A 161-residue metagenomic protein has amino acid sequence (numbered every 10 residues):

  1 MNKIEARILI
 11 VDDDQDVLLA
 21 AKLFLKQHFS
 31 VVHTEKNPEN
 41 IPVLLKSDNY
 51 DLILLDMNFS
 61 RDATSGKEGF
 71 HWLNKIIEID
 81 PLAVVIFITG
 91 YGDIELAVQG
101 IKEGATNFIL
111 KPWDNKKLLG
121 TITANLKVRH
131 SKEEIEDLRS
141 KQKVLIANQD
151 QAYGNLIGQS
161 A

Functional and structural regions predicted by a protein language model:
M1-L9, K22, E39: Non-catalytic signal-transmission and effector/linker regions of two-component phosphorelay proteins
Q15-T34, E39: Two-component/phosphorelay signaling modules centered on CheY-like receiver
T34-L52: Acidic, metal-coordinating helix/loop segments flanking the phosphotransfer/catalytic sites of two-component signaling
N58, D62-P81, Q99: Short amphipathic alpha-helix used as the core "switch/output" element in two-component signaling
I109, W113-T123: C-terminal output helix
K143-A161: AAA+ ATPase active-site-proximal loops
